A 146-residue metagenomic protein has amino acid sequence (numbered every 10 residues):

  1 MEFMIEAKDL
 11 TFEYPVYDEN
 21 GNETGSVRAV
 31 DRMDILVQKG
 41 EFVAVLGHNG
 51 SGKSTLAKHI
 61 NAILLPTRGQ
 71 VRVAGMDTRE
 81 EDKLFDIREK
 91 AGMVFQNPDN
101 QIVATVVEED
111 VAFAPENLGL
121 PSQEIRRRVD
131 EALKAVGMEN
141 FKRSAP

Functional and structural regions predicted by a protein language model:
L46-H48: The feature captures the beta-strand-to-loop junction immediately N-terminal to the Walker
N61: Helix-to-loop junction immediately C-terminal to a conserved catalytic motif
G69-R79, I87: Conserved ABC transporter NBD signature motif
D99, T105-E116, R126, D130: Short helical segment in ABC ATPase nucleotide-binding domains corresponding to the A-loop/adjacent helical element
Q123-K142: Conserved ABC ATPase "signature" region
